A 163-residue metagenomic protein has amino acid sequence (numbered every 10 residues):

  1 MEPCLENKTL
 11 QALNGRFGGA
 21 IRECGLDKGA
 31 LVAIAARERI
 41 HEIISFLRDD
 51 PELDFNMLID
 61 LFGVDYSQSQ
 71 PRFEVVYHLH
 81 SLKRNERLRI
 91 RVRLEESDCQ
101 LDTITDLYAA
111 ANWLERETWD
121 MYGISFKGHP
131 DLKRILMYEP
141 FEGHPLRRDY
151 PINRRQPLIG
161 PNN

Functional and structural regions predicted by a protein language model:
M1-N163: Terminal low-complexity/charged segments
